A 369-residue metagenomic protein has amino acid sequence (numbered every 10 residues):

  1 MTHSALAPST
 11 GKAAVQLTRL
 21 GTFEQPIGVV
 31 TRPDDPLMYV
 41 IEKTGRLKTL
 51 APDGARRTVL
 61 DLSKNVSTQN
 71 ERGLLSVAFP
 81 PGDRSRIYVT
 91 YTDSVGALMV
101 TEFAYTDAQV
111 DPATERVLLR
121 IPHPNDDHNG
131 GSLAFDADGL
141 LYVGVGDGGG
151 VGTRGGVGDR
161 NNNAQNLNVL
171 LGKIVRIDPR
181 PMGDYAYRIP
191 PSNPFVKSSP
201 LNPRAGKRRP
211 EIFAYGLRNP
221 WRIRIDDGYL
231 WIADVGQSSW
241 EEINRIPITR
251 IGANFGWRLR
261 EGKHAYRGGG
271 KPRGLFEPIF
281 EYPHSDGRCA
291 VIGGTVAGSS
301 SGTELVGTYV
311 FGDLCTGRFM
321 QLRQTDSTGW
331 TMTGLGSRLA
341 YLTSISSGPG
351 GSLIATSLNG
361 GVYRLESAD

Functional and structural regions predicted by a protein language model:
M1-G150, R222-W240, G287-D326, G348-A368: Acidic, Gly/Ser/Thr-rich repeat motifs that build Ca2+-stabilized beta-propeller blades
L6-T22, G54-S67, F103-P124, Q165-N219 (+3 more regions): Blade-edge beta-strand/turn elements of extracellular beta-propeller and related beta-sheet repeat scaffolds
L133, I174, I243: Conserved hydrophobic/aromatic pocket- or pore-lining residues that grip, position, or stack substrates in active sites
G144-L170, E241-N244: Short, conserved, GDST-rich strand-edge loop motifs in beta-rich repeat architectures
V145-D147, D178, P191, E261: Short, small-residue-rich loop/turn micro-motifs
P194, K207-I248: Acidic, glycine-rich loop-and-beta core segments that form the ion-binding/anion-interacting portion of active sites
W231-Q237, E242-T249, G256-G302: Extracellular protease catalytic domains of secreted zymogens
